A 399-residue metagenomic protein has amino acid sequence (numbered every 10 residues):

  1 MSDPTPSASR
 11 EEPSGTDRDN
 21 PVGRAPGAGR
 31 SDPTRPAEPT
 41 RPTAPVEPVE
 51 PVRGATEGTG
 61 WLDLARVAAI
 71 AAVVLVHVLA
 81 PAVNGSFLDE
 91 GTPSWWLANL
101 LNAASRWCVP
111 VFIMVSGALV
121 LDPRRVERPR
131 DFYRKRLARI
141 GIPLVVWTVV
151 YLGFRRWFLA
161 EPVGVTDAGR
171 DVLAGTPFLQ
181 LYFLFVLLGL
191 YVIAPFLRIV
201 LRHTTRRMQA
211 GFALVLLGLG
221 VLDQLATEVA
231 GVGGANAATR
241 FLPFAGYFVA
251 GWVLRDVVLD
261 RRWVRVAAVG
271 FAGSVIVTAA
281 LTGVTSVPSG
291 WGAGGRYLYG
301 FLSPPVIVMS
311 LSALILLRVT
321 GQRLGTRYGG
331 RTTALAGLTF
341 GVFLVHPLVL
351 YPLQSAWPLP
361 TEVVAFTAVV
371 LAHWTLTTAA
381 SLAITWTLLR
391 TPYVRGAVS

Functional and structural regions predicted by a protein language model:
M1-G218, P360-S399: Membrane-cytosol interface segments of multi-pass membrane proteins, especially ER/Golgi lipid-handling enzymes
E57-I70, A138-G141, V264-V275, V319-L350 (+2 more regions): Functional transmembrane helices that form membrane-embedded active or gating regions
A71-V78, T148-V149, L214-T227, F271-S286 (+1 more regions): Aromatic-anchored segments of alpha-helical transmembrane domains
L97-P110, D171-V186, A226-G246, T278-S312: Interfacial loop-to-helix transition and helix-capping segments at the boundaries of transmembrane helices
S116-V120, G189, I193-V200, G246-R255 (+3 more regions): Transmembrane alpha-helical segments
P123-E127, I199-M208, R255-V266, L316-G330 (+1 more regions): Membrane-interface junctions at the ends of membrane-embedded or membrane-associated helices
M208-L259: Loop-centered beta-sheet repeat module
R262-T333, V364: Alpha-helical transmembrane segments and terminal signal-anchor/GPI-anchor hydrophobic tails, characterized by long
